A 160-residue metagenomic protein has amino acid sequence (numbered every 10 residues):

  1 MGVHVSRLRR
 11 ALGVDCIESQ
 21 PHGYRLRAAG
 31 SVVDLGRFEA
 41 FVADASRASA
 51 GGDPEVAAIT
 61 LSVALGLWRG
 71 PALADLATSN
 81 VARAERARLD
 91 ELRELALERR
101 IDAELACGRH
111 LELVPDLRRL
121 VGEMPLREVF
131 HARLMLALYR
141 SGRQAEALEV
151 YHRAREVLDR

Functional and structural regions predicted by a protein language model:
V3, R10, V14-R160: Intrinsically disordered, charged and Pro/Gly-enriched terminal/linker segments that flank large helical-solenoid
